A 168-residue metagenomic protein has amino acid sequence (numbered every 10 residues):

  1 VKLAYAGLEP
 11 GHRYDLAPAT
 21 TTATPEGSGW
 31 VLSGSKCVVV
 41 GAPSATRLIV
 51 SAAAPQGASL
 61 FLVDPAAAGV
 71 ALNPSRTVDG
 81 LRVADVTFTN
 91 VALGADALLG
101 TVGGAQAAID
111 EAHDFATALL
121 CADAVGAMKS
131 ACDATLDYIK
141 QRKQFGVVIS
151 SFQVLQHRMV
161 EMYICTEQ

Functional and structural regions predicted by a protein language model:
V1, A17-A19, S44-T46, Q56-G57 (+4 more regions): A generic structural signal for well-ordered coil/turn residues at beta-strand boundaries that shape enzyme active-site
V1-G7, S28: FAD-binding glycine-rich core of flavoenzymes that anchor FAD
A6, S33-L72: A short core secondary-structure module
G11-Y14, V38-G41, S75-D79: Short Gly/Pro-enriched turn/cap motifs at secondary-structure boundaries
Y14-A19, V63, L93: Structural signature of FAD isoalloxazine-binding scaffolds in flavoprotein oxidoreductases
T21-T24: A structural signal for short hydrophobic beta-strand segments in well-ordered beta-sheet cores
V31, I49, L62, D85-T87 (+1 more regions): Structured core elements
V70-E167: Glycine-rich beta->alpha junctions and the first turn(s) of the following alpha-helix
